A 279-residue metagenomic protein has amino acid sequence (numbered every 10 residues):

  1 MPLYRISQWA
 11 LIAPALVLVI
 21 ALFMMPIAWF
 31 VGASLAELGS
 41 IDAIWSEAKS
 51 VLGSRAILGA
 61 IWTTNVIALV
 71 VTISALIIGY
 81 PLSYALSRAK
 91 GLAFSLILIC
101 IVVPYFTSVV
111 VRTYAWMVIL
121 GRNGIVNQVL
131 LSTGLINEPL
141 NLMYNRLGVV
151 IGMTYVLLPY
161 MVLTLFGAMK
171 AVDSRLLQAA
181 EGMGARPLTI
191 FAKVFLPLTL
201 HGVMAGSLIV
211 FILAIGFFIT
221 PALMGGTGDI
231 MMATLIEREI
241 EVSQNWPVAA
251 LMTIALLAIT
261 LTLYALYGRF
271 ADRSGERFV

Functional and structural regions predicted by a protein language model:
M1-W29, S95, I99, L257: N-terminal signal-anchor/first transmembrane alpha helix
P2-A10, A48-I57, A222-R269, R273: Interhelical loop and adjacent transmembrane-helix boundary motif in polytopic membrane transport permeases
W9-A10, M25, F166-E181, K193 (+1 more regions): C-terminal transmembrane helix and the adjacent membrane-cytosol boundary/short C-terminal tail of inner/organellar
P14-F23, I73, I99, V103 (+3 more regions): Transmembrane alpha-helices
V17-R55, G59, N65, I119 (+3 more regions): Short membrane-interfacial helix/loop motifs at transmembrane-helix boundaries
P26-F30, T113, M161, G202-E237: Non-cytoplasmic
W45-S46, T113-T154, L188, M224-G228: Membrane-interfacial helix termini and adjacent extracytoplasmic/periplasmic loops of multi-pass transporters
R55-R88, T154: Transmembrane alpha-helix signature in integral membrane proteins
